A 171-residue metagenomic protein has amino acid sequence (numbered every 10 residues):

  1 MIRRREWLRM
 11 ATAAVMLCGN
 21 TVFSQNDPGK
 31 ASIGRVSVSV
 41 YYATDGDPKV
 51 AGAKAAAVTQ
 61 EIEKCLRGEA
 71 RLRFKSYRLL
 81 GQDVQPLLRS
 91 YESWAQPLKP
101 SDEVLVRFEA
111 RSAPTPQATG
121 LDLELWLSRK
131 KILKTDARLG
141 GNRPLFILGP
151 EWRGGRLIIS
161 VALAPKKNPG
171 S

Functional and structural regions predicted by a protein language model:
I2, Q25-S171: Outer membrane pore-forming secretion/assembly proteins and partners of Gram-negative envelopes
R3-R9: N-terminal export leaders
A11-T12, V22: Cleavable N-terminal signal peptides
